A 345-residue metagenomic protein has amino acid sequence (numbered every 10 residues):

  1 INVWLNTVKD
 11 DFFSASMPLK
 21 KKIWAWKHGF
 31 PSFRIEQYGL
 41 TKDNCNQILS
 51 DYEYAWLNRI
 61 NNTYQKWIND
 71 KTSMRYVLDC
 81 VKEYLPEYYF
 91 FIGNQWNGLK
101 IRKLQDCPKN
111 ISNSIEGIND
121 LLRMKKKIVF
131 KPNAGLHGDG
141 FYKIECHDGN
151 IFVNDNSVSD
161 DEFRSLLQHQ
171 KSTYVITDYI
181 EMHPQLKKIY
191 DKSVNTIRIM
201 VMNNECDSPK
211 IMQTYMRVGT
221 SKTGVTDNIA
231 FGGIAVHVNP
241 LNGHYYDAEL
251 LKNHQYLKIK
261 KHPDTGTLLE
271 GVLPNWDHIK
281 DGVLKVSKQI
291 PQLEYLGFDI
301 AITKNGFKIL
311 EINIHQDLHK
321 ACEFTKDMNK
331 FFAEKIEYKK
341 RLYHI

Functional and structural regions predicted by a protein language model:
I1-M124, L136: Conserved N-proximal alpha/beta basic substrate-recognition cap immediately N-terminal to, or forming the N-lobe
N61-Q65, P184-K188, T267-L273: Active-site rim elements
N94-Q95, A134-H137, E181-M182, C206 (+3 more regions): Short, solvent-exposed loop/turn segments at secondary-structure junctions
Q95-L104, K127-F163: Glycine-rich phosphate-binding loop of ATP-grasp-fold ATP-dependent ligases
I115-K126, L167, K288-P291: A short acidic-Thr-Gly-centered motif at the start of a beta-strand
M124-K126, D139, D155-E249: Phosphate-binding site of ATP-dependent enzymes
C146, V201-E205, I302-K304: Short, low-complexity Ser/Thr-rich regulatory SLiMs
Q255-L284, K288-Y295, I302-I345: C-terminal active-site "lid" helix and adjoining low-complexity regulatory extension at the edge of ATP-using catalytic
